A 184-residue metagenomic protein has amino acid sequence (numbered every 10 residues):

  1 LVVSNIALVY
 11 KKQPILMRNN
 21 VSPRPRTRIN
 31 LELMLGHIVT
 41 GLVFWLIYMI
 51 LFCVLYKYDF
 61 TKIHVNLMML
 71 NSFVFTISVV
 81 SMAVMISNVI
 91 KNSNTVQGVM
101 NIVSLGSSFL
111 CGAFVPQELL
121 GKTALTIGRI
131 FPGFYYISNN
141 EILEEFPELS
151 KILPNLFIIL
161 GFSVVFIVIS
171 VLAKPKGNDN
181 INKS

Functional and structural regions predicted by a protein language model:
V2-S22, R26-T27: Transmembrane helix boundary and interhelical loop/hinge segments in multi-pass membrane proteins
V3, K12, I47, S81-M82 (+2 more regions): Hydrophobic/aromatic residues in alpha-helical transmembrane segments
K11, M85, V89, E144-P147 (+1 more regions): Junction motif at the cytosolic side of a transmembrane helix
R26, N30-G98: Alpha-helical transmembrane segments and their short interhelical loops
L55-F60, I90-K91, V115-L119, E145-F146 (+1 more regions): Short helix-capping/hinge motifs at transmembrane helix termini and TM-loop junctions
N94-C111: Pore- or pathway-lining transmembrane helices of multi-pass membrane proteins that form conduits for solutes/ions
G112-F166: Membrane-interfacial helix-loop-helix junctions in multi-pass membrane proteins
